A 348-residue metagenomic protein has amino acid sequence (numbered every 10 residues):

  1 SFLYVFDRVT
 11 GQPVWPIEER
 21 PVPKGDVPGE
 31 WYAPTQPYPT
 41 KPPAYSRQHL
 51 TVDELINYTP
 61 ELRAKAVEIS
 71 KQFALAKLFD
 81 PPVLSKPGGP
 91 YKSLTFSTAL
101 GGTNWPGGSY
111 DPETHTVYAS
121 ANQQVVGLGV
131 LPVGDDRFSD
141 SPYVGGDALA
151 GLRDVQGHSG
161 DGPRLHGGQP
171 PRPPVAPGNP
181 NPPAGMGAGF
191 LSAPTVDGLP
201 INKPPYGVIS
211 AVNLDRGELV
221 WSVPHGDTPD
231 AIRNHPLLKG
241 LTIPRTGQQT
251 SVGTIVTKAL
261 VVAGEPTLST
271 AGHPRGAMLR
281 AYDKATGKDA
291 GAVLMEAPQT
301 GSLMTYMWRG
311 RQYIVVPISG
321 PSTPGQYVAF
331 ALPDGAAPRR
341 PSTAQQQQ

Functional and structural regions predicted by a protein language model:
S1-Q348: Beta-sheet-rich non-transmembrane sensory/scaffold domains
